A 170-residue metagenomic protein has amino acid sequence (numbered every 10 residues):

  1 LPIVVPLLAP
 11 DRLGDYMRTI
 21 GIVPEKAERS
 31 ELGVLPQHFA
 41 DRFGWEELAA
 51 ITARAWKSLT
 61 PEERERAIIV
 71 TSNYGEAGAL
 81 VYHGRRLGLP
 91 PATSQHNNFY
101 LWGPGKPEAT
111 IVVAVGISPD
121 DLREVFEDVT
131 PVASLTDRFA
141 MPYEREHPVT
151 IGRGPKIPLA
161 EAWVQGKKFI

Functional and structural regions predicted by a protein language model:
L1-E65, G75, Y82-G88, Q95-N97 (+1 more regions): Membrane-proximal, lumen/periplasm-facing interface regions of secretory-pathway glyco- and lipid-modifying enzymes
R64-I69, T110-V112: Short active-site oxyanion
V70-Y74: An alpha-helix initiation/capping motif
V81-F126: Extended hydrophobic/aromatic segments used for targeting, binding, or gating
